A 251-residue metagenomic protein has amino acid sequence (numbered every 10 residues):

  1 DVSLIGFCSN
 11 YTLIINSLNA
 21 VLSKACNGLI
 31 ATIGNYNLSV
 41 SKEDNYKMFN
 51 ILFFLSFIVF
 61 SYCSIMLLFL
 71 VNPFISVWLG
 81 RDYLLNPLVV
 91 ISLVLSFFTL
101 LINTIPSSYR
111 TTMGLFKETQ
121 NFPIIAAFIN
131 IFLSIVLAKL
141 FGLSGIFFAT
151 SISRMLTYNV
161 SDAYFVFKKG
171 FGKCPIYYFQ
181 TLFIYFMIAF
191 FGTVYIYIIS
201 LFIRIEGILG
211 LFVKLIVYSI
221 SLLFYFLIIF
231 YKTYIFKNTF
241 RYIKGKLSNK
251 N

Functional and structural regions predicted by a protein language model:
D1-N16, L84-L88: Interfacial/gating helices of multi-pass transporter permease domains
C8-N27, V59-C63, L93-N103, T157-V160: Transmembrane helix-bundle signature of multi-pass secondary active exporters and lipid flippases
Y11, I15-F53, S107-T112: Helix-loop junctions and terminal segments of transmembrane helices in multi-pass membrane transport/translocation
T12, M48, F53-L68, S144-K169 (+2 more regions): Short alpha-helical transmembrane segments in multi-pass integral membrane proteins
L22, Y46-L100, I131-I135, K139 (+1 more regions): Alpha-helical transmembrane segments of multi-pass membrane transport and lipid-handling proteins
V94-A126: Membrane-interface junctions at transmembrane-helix termini in multi-pass inner-membrane proteins
K117, I124-N159, K173-I176, V194-I216: Membrane-interface helix-loop junctions in multi-pass transport and translocation proteins
I196-N251: Membrane-proximal transmembrane or re-entrant/amphipathic helices at the cytosolic face
